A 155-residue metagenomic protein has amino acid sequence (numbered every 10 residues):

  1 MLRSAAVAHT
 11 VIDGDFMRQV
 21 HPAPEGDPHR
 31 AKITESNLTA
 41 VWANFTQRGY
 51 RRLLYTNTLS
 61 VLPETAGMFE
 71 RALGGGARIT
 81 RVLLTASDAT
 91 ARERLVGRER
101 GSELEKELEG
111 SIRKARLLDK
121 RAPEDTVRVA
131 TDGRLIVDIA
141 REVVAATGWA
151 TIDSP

Functional and structural regions predicted by a protein language model:
M1-A43: Conserved substrate/cofactor phosphate-moiety recognition/catalytic segment in nucleotide-dependent phosphotransferases
H9, R52-L53, I79, T126: Hydrophobic anchor at the start of a short beta-strand that flanks the dinucleotide cofactor-binding loop
M17, S60-L62, T85-T90, R134-L135: Conserved nucleotide-binding/hydrolysis micro-motifs of P-loop NTPases
D27-A31, R71-L73, R98-G101: Short, hinge-like loop/turn segments at secondary-structure boundaries
A31-T39, T85, A89, A115 (+1 more regions): Amphipathic alpha-helical transducer elements in NTP-driven molecular machines
I33-G76: Glycine-rich phosphate-binding loop used to anchor ATP phosphates in small-molecule kinases, encompassing both
G75-V96, V129: Conserved phosphate-donor/acceptor-positioning beta-strand/loop module used by diverse small-molecule
R100-E142, W149-P155: Small-molecule kinase domains that catalyze NTP-dependent phosphoryl transfer to phosphate-bearing small molecules
